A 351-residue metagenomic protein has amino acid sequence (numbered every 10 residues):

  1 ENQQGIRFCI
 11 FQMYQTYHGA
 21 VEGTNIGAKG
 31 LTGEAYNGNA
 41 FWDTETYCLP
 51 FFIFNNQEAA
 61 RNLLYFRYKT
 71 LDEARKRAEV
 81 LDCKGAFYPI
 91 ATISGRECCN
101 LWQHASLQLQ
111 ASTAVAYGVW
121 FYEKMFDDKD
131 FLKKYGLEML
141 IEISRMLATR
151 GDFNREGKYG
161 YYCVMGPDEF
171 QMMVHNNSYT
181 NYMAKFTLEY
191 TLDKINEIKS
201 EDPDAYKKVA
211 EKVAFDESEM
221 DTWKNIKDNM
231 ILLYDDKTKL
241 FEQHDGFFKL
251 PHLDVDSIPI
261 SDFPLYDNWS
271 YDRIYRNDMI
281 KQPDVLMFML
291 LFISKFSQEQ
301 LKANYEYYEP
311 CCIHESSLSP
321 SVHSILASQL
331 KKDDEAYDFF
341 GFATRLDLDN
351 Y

Functional and structural regions predicted by a protein language model:
E1-A35, S270-R273: Acidic/polar, glycine-enriched structural segments that form the non-catalytic walls/loops of the carbohydrate-binding
N2-G5, T32-A40, H104-A114, L132-M139 (+9 more regions): Secondary-structure capping and boundary motifs in well-ordered enzyme cores
F8-Q15, F66-E73, E138-R150, F186 (+3 more regions): Alpha-helical scaffold segments in carbohydrate-active enzymes
F11-T16, T46-Q57, Q103, A114-K129 (+5 more regions): Well-ordered alpha-helical scaffold segments within catalytic/enzyme domains
Y17-T32, E58-Y117, E123-K134, I143 (+4 more regions): Helix-terminus loop motifs that line ligand-binding clefts
G27-N39, D82-A105, K158-N177, H244-D245 (+2 more regions): Carbohydrate-binding/catalytic loop surfaces
G38-K69, K134, N196, V209-Y351: Active-site core of glycosidic bond-cleaving carbohydrate-active enzymes
M146-F215: Acidic/histidine-rich catalytic neighborhood
